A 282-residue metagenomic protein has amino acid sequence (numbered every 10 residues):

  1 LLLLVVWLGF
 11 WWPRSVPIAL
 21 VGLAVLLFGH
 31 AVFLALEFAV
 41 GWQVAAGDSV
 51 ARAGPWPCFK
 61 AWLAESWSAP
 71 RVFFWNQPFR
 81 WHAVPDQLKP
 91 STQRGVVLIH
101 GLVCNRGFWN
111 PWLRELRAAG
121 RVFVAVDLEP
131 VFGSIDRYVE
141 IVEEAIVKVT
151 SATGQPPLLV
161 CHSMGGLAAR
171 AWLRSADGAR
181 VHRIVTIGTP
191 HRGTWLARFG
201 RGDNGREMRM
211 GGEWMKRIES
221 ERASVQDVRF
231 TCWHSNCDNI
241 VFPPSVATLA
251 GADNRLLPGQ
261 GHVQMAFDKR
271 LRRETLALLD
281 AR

Functional and structural regions predicted by a protein language model:
L1-V96, A281: Flexible, membrane-associating and regulatory peripheral segments of lipid-active enzymes
Q87-K89, E221-A223, P244-A247: Short secondary-structure boundary/capping segments
G95, D227-H234, D253-R255: Catalytic His-Asp charge-relay segment
L98-G107, P111, E115-Q226, W233 (+1 more regions): Serine-dependent carboxylesterase/thioesterase catalytic core of lipase-like alpha/beta-hydrolase/SGNH enzymes
V122-V126, A250-V263, T275: Catalytic histidine neighborhood in serine/cysteine hydrolases with alpha/beta-hydrolase-type architecture
I135, G261-K269: Catalytic histidine-centered segment of alpha/beta-hydrolase-like enzymes
N236-D253: Conserved loop-alpha-helix segment in the C-terminal half of the alpha/beta-hydrolase fold that carries the catalytic
A266-D280: Post-His helix in hydrolase/transferase enzymes
